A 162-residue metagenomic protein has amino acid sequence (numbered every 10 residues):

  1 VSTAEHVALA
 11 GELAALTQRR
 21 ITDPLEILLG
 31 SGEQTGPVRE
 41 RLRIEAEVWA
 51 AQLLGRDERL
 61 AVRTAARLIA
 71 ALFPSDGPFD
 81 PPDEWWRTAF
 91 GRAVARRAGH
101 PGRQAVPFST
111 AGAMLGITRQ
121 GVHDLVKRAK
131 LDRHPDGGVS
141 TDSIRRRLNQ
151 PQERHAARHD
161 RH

Functional and structural regions predicted by a protein language model:
V1-R96: Protein-protein interaction interfaces in oligomeric scaffolds, predominantly long amphipathic alpha-helices
R41-L42, H155-H162: Helix-turn-helix/homeodomain-like alpha-helical modules used for DNA recognition and transcription-factor dimerization
G91-A95, P107, Q150-P151: A short, structure-level motif marking secondary-structure boundaries and short turns
A93, A111-G112, R133: Small-side-chain structural scaffolding
G99-R119: Polyanion-binding surface elements
L125: Residues in the recognition helix of alpha-helical DNA-binding motifs
R128-R158: Short helix-start
